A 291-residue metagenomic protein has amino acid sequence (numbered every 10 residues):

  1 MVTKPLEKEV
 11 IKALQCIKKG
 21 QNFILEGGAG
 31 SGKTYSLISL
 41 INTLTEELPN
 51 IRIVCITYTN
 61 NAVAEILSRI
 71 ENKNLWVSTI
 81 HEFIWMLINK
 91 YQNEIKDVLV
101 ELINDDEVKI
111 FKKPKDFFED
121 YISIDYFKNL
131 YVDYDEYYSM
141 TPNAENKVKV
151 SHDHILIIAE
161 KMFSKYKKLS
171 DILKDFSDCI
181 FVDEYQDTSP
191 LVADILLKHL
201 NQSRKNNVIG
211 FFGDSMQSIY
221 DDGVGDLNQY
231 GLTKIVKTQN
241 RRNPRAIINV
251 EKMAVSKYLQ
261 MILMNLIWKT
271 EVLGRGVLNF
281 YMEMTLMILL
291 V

Functional and structural regions predicted by a protein language model:
M1-A29, S36, R52, L102-F181 (+2 more regions): Accessory N-terminal region flanking or inserted into the helicase ATPase core in nucleic-acid motor proteins
M1-I95: P-loop NTPase Walker
C16, E46-L48, D171-L173, L200-K205 (+1 more regions): Conserved catalytic network of the ASCE P-loop NTPase/AAA+ motor domain
L37, N50-V63, L75-V77, K237 (+1 more regions): Conserved RecA-like ASCE P-loop NTPase motor core of nucleic-acid helicases/translocases
L40, E65-R69, T79-L87, L191-H199 (+2 more regions): Alpha-helical scaffold elements adjacent to nucleotide-binding pockets in ATP/GTP-utilizing enzyme cores
K90, M216-D222, N228-M287: Conserved coupling/interface region of RecA-like P-loop/ASCE motor cores
D187-G210: Conserved Walker B catalytic segment
Q202-G225: Sensor-1/coupling segment of RecA-like P-loop NTPase cores
